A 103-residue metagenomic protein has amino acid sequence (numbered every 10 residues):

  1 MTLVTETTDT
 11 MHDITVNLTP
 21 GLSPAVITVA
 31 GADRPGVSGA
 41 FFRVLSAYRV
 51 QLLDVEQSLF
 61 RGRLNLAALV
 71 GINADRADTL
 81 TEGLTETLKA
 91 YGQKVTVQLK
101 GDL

Functional and structural regions predicted by a protein language model:
T2-L103: A conserved regulatory-domain signal marking ACT and ACT-like small-molecule sensing domains and adjacent regulatory
